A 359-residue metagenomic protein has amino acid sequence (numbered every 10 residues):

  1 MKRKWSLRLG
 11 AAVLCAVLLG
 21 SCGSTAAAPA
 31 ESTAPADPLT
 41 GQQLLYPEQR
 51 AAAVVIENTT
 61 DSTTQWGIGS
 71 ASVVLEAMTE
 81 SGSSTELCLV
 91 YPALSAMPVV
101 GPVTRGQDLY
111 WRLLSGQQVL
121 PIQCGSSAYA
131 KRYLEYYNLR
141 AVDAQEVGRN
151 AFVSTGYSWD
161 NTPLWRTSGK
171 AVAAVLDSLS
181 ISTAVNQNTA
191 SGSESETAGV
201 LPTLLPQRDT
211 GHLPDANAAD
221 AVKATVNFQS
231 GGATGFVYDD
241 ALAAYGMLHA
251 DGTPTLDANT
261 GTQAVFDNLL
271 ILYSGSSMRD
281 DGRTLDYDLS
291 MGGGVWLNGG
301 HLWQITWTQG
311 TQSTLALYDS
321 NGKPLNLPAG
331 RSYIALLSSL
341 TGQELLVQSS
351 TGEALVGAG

Functional and structural regions predicted by a protein language model:
K2-G10: Bacterial N-terminal signal peptides that target proteins for export
V17-S21: C-terminal motif of bacterial Sec signal peptides marking the signal peptidase cleavage site
G23-A26: Bacterial signal peptide processing site
P29-L75, S81-G359: A surface/extracellular/periplasmic glyco- and lipid-processing/surface-interacting theme
